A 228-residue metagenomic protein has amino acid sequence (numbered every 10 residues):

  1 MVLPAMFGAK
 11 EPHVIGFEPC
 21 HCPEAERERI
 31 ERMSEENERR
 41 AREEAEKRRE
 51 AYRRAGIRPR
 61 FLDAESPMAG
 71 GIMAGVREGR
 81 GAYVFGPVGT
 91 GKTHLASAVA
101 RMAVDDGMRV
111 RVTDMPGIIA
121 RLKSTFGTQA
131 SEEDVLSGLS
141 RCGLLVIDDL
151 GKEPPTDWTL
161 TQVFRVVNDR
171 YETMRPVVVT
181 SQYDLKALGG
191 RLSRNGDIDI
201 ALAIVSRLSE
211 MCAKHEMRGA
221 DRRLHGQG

Functional and structural regions predicted by a protein language model:
M1-G70, G226-G228: A short, basic N-terminal segment
I57, M68-G81, F85: P-loop NTPase catalytic core of nucleic-acid-dependent motor ATPases
M73, V104-R141, P154-D157, T161: Short glycine-rich substrate-engagement loop in P-loop NTPases that contacts/grips substrate
G79-S97: Walker A/P-loop nucleotide-binding motif
T93-G107: P-loop NTPase Walker A phosphate-binding motif
M108-R109, R141-L144, Y171-V179: Loop/turn-to-beta-strand initiation segments
I118-F126, L150-G228: Replace "adjacent to P-loop NTPase cores in ATP/GTP-dependent enzymes" with "adjacent to NTP-binding cores
